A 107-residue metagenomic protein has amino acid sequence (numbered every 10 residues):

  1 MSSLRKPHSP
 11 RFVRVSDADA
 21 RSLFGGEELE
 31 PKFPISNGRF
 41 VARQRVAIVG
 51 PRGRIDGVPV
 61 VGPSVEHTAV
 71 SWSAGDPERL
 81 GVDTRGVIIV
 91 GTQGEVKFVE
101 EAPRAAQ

Functional and structural regions predicted by a protein language model:
M1-S2: Generic N-terminal segment detector
R5-Q107: Conserved mixed alpha/beta catalytic, RNA-binding, or beta-rich assembly cores of soluble enzyme, regulatory
